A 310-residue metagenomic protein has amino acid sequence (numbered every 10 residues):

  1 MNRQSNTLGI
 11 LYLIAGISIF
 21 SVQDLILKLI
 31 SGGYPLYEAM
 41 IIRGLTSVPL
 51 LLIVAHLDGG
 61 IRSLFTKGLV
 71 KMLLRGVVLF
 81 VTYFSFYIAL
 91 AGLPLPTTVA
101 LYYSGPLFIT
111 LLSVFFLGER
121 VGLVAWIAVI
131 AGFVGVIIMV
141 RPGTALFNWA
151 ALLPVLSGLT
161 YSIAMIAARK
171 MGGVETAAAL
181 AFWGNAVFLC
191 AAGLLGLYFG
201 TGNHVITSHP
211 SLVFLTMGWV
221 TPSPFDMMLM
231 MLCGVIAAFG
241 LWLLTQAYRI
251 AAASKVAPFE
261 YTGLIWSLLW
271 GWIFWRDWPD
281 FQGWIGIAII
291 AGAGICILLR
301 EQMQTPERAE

Functional and structural regions predicted by a protein language model:
M1-A15, V48-L74, C190-M231, A238-I250 (+1 more regions): Membrane-interface interhelical linkers
M1-E38, L146-K170, E310: Glycine-/small-residue-enriched transmembrane alpha-helix faces in small-molecule transporters and effluxers
N6-L13, T66-R75, V121-F133, A150-L156 (+2 more regions): Cytoplasmic-side transmembrane-helix entry/capping segments in multi-pass membrane proteins
I17, S21, L52, G76 (+8 more regions): Hydrophobic/small/kink-forming positions within alpha-helical transmembrane segments of polytopic membrane proteins
P35-P49, Y87-G105, F147-T160, S223-V235: Structural signature of hydrophobic alpha-helical transmembrane segments
I42, V99-S104, G172-V187, A238-W272: Helix-helix packing/entry segments at the starts of transmembrane helices
G105-I130, I265-W284: C-terminal transmembrane-helix exit sites in multi-pass transporters
V124-V140, Q282-E301: Hydrophobic transmembrane alpha-helices of multi-pass small-molecule transport proteins
